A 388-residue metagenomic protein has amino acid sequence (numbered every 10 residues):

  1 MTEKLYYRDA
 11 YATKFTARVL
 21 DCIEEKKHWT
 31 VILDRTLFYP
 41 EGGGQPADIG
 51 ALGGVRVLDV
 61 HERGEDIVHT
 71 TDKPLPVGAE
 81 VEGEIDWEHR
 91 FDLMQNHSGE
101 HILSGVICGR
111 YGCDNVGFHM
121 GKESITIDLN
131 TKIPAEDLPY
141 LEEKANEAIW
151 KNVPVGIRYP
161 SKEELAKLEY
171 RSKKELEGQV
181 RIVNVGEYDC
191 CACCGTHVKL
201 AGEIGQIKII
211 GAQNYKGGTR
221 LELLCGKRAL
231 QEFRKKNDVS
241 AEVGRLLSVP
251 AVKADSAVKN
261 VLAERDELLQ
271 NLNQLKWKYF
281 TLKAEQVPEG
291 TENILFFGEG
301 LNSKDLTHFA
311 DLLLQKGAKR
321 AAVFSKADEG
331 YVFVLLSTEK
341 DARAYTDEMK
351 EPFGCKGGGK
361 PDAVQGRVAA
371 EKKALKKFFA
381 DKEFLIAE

Functional and structural regions predicted by a protein language model:
M1-E388: A glycine- and charged-residue-rich anion-binding loop/surface
